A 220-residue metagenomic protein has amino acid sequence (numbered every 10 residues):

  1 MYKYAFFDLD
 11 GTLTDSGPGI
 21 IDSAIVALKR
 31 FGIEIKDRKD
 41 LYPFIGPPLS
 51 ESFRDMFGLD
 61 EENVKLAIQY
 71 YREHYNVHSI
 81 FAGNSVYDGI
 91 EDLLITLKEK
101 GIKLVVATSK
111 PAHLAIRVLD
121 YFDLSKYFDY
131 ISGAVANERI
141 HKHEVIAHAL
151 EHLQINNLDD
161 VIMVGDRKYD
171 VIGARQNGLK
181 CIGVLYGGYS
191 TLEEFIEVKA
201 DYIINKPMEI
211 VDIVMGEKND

Functional and structural regions predicted by a protein language model:
M1-P43, F57, T191: Active-site neighborhood of HAD-like aspartate-dependent phosphohydrolases
Y4, K142-V171: Conserved Lys-Pro-Asp/Glu-containing loop-to-beta segment of HAD-superfamily phosphomonoesterases, centered on
A27-L28, P48-E61, V118, A149-H152: Helix-loop "lid/cap" segments that line or gate small-molecule binding pockets
R54-E91: Metal-dependent phosphoesterase signature
V77-V106, A112, I116: Short, acidic loop-to-helix structural element flanking the phosphoryl-transfer center in phosphate-processing enzymes
F122-S132, E194-D212: Structural recognition of alpha->loop->beta junctions
S125-I140, D160: A short, structured active-site edge motif that brings together acidic residues
M163-Y202: Acidic, Mg2+-coordinating phosphoryl-transfer loop and its flanking beta/alpha structural elements, shared across
